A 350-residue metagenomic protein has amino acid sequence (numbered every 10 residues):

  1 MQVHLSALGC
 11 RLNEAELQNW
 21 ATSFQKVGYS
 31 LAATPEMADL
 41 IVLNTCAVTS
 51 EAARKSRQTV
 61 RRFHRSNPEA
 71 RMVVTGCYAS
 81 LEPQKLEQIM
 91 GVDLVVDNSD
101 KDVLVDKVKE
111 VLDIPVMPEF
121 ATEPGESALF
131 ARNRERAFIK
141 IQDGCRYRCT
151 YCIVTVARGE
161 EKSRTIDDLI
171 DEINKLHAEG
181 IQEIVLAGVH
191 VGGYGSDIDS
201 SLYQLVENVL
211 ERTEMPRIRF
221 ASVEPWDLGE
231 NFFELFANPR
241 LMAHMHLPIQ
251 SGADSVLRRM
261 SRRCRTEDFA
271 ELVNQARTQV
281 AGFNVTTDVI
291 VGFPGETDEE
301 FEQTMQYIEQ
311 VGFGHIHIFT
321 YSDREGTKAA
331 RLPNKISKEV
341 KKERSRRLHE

Functional and structural regions predicted by a protein language model:
M1-G193, N231-E234, M245, E267-T278 (+3 more regions): Proteins enriched for Cys/Gly/acidic motifs involved in redox and nucleic-acid/cofactor modification
V73, L81-E82, L86, A178-D298: Conserved SAM/AdoMet-binding glycine-rich loop
E296, V311-F313: Contiguous mid-protein beta-loop-alpha structural module that forms a pocket-lining wall or clamp of enzyme active
